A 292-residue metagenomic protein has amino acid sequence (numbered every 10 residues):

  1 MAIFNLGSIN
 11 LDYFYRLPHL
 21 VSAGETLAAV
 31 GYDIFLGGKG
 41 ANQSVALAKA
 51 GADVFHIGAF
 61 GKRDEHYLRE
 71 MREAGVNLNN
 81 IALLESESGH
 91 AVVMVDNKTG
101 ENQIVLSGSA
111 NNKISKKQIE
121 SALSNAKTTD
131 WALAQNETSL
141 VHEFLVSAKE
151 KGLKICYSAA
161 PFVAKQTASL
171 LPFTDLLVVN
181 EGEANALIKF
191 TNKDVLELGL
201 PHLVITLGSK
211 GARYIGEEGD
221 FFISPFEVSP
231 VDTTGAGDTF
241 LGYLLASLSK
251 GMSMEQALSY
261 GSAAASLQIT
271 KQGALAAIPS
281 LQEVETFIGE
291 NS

Functional and structural regions predicted by a protein language model:
M1-A23: Positively charged, low-complexity intrinsically disordered leader regions
M1-I9, R69-L83, M94-F221: Ribokinase/PfkB-type carbohydrate-kinase core domain
A2-I3, A23-H90, T286-N291: Substrate-binding N-lobe of the ribokinase-like
I3, N192-S292: Conserved phosphate-binding/catalytic region of the ribokinase-like
I9, F60, V228: Hydrophobic pocket-lining residues within nucleotide cofactor-binding pockets
V21-G31, D220-S229: Glycine/charged-rich beta-loop-alpha catalytic/anionic-binding loops adjacent to active sites
G31-G38, N42, E87, I114 (+4 more regions): Residues at secondary-structure transition points
A46, E70, S147, Y243 (+1 more regions): Rossmann-fold NAD(P)-dependent oxidoreductase module
